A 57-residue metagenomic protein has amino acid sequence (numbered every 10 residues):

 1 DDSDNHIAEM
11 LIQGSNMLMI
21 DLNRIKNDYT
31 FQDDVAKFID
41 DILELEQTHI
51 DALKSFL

Functional and structural regions predicted by a protein language model:
D1-D41, L45: Acidic/histidine-rich alpha-helical segments that form the ligand environment of transition-metal centers
T48-L57: Amphipathic alpha-helical coiled-coil segments
